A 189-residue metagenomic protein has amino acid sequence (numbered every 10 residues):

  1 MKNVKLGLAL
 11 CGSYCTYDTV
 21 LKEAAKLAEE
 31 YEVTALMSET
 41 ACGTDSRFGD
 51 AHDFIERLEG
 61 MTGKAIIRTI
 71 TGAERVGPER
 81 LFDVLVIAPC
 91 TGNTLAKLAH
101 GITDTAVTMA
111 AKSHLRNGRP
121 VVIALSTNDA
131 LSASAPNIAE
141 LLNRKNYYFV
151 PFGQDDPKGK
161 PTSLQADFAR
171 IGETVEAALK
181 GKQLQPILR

Functional and structural regions predicted by a protein language model:
M1-V121, S126-R189: A cross-family phosphate/adenosyl-ligand binding-site feature
